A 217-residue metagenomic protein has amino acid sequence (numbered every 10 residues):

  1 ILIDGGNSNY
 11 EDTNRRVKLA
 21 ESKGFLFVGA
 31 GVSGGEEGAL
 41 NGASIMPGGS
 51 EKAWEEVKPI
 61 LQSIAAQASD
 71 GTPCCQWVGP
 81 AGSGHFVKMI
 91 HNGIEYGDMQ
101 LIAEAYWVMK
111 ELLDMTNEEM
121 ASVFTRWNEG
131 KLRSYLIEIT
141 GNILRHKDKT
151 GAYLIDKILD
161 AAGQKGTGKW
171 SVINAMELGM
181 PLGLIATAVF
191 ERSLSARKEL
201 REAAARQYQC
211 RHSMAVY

Functional and structural regions predicted by a protein language model:
I1, K88, W170-I173: Positions in alpha-helical segments
I1-I3, N41-G42: Glycine-/proline-rich flexible loop or hinge segments
L2, L26-V28, L182: Hydrophobic beta-strand scaffold residues
N9-S122, E129-K157, L194-V216: Rossmann-fold dinucleotide-binding core
N92-Y96, W127, A162, A175-M176: Generic amphipathic alpha-helical segments used as scaffolds and interaction surfaces in large, multi-domain proteins
I139-V189, R197: Acidic catalytic cores of enzymes that act on phosphate-bearing nucleotides/polynucleotides
